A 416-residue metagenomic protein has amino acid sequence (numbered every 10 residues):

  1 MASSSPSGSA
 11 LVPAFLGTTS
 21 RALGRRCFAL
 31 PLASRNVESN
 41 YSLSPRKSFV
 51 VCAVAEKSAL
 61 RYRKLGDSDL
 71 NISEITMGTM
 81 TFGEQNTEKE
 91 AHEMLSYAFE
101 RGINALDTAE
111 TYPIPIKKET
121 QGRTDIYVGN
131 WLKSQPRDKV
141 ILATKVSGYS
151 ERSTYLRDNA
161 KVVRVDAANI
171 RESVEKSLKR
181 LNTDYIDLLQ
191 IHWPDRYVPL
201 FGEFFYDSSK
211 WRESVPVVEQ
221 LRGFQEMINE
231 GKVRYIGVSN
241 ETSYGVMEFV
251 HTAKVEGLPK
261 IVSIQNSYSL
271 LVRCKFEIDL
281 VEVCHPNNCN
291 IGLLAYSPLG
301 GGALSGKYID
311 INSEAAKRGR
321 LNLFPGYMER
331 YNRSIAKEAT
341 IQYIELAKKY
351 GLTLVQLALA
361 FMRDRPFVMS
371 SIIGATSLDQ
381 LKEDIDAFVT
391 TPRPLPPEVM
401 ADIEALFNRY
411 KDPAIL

Functional and structural regions predicted by a protein language model:
A2-V146, S150-S153, A168, D184 (+3 more regions): N-terminal binding-site loop/beta-alpha segment at the start of enzyme catalytic domains that lines or forms
L65, M77, A91, L106 (+11 more regions): Conserved, mostly hydrophobic/aromatic
G78-K89, Y155-R171, S208-V215: Active-site mouth loops of central-metabolism enzymes
N86-F99, V163-R180, V217, V246-H251: Short, acidic/polar
S96, G129, K133, R171 (+5 more regions): Solvent-exposed, non-membrane alpha-helical residues enriched in polar/charged side chains
P115-G122, S150-R164, Y197-D207: Surface-exposed, active-site-proximal loop segments in enzymatic domains
Q135-R137, T183, L258-P259, N288: Short, well-ordered coil/turn elements that cap or connect secondary structure elements
P194-L416: Beta/alpha (TIM)-barrel catalytic core signal, keyed to glycine-rich beta->alpha loops juxtaposed to Asp/Glu that bind
